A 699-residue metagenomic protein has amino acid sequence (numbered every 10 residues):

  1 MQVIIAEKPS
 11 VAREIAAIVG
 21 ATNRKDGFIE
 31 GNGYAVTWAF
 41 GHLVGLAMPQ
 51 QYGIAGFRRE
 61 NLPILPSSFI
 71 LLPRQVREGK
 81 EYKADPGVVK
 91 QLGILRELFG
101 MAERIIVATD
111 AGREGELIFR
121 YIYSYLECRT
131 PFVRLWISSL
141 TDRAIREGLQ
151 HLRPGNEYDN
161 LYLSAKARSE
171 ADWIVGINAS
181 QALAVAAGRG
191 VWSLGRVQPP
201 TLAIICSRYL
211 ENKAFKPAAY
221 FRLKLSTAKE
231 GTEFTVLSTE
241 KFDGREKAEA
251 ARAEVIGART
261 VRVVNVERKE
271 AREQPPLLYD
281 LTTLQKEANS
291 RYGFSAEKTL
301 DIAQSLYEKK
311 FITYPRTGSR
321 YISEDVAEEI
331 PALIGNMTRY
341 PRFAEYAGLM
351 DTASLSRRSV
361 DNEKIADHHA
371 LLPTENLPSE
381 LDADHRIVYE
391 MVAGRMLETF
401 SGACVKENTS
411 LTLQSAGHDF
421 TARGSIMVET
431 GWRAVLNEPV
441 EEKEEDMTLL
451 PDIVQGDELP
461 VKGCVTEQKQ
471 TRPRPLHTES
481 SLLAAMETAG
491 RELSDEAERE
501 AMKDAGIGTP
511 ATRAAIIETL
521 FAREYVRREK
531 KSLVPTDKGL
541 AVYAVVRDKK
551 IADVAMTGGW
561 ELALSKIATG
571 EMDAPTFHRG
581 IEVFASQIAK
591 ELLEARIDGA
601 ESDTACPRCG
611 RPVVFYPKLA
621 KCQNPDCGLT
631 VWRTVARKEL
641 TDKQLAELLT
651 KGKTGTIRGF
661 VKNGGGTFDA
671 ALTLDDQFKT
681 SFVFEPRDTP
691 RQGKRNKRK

Functional and structural regions predicted by a protein language model:
M1, T109-A111, G188-S193, R268-L277 (+4 more regions): Conserved short loop/turn motifs at secondary-structure junctions
M1-S169, W173-V175, P473: Intrinsically disordered, low-complexity regulatory segments
Q2, E81, Y125, S180 (+4 more regions): Basic, low-complexity terminal or inter-domain segments flanking catalytic cores
P9-A16, G33-V36, F40, R59-L62 (+22 more regions): Amphipathic alpha-helical transducer elements in NTP-driven molecular machines
A17-I18, T22-N23, A47-M48, I54-A55 (+8 more regions): Accessory interaction regions appended to the cores of large information-processing enzymes
G87, G100, D142-L225, R268-R272: C-terminal or mid-to-C-terminal helical accessory/interaction module adjacent to the motor/catalytic core
D243-Y279, Q285: Metal- or metallocofactor-binding catalytic centers and their adjacent structured scaffolds across diverse enzyme
